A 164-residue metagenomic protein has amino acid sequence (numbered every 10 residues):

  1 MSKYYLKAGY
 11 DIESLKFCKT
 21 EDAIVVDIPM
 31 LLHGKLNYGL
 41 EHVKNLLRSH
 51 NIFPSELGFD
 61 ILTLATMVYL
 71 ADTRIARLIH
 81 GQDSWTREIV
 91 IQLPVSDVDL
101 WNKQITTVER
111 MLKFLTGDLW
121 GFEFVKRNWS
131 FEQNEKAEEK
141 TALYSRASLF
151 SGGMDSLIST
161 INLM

Functional and structural regions predicted by a protein language model:
M1-A147, T160-M164: RNA-binding accessory domains that recognize and position tRNA/RNA substrates
F150-S151: Catalytic nucleophile serine of serine hydrolases, specifically the conserved "nucleophile elbow" pentapeptide
D155-S156: Hydrophobic/small residue at the entry helix of a nucleotide-binding pocket
